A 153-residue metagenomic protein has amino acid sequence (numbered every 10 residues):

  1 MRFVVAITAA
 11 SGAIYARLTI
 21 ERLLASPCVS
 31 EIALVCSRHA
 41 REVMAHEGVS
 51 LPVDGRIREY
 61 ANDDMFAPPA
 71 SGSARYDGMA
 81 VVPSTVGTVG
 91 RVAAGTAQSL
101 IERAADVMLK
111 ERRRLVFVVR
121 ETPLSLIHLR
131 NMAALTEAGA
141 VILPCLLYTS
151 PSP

Functional and structural regions predicted by a protein language model:
M1-C36: N-terminal phosphate-binding or glycine-rich loops at protein starts, especially the Walker A/P-loop of NTPases
A9-G12, A80, L135: Buried hydrophobic positions in well-ordered alpha/beta secondary-structure cores of metabolic enzymes
I32-H39, F117-V119: Short internal beta-strands
R38-G55: N-terminal beta-loop-helix "entrance" segment that forms/cooperates in small-molecule cofactor or anionic ligand
M65-R130: Helix-loop-strand module that forms the ligand-binding subsite of alpha/beta enzymes
A138-L146: A glycine-rich helix N-cap at a beta->alpha junction
Y148-P153: Conserved small/polar residues in nucleotide/adenosyl-binding loops
